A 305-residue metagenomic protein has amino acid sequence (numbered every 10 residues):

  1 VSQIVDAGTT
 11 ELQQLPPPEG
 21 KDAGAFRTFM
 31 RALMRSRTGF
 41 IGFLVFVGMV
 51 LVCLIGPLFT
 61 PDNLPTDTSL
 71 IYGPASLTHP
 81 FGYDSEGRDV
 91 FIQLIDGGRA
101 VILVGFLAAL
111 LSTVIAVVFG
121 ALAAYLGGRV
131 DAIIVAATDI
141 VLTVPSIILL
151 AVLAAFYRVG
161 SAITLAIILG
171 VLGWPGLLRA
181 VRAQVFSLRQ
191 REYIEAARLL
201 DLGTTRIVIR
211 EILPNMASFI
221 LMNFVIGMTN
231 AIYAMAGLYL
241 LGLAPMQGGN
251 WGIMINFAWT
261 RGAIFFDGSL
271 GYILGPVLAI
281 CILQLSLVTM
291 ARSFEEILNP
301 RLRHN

Functional and structural regions predicted by a protein language model:
I4, L15-P65, I134-A137, R206 (+2 more regions): N-terminal signal-anchor/first transmembrane alpha helix
F43, V90-Y125, L283: Transmembrane alpha-helix signature in integral membrane proteins
P80, D84, V90, L111-A116 (+3 more regions): Generic hydrophobic transmembrane alpha-helix motif, especially the helices
Q93-G97, A137, V181, V185 (+4 more regions): Short hydrophobic alpha-helical segments within the ABC transporter permease transmembrane module
R99-I115, T205-L238, L287: Transmembrane alpha-helices
L142, L153-Y157, V185, A234-G275 (+1 more regions): Glycine-rich helix-loop "coupling/hinge" segments at transmembrane-helix boundaries in multipass transporters
L172, S218-I226, F266-N305: C-terminal transmembrane helix and the adjacent membrane-cytosol boundary/short C-terminal tail of inner/organellar
